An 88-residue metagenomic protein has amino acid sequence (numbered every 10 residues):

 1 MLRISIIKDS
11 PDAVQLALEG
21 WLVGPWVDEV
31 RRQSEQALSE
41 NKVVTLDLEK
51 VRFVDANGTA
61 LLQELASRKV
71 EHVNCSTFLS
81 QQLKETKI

Functional and structural regions predicted by a protein language model:
M1-A17: Short beta-strand/loop segment at the start of cytosolic alpha/beta domains
L18-I88: Amphipathic alpha-helical interaction surfaces in cytosolic regulatory modules
